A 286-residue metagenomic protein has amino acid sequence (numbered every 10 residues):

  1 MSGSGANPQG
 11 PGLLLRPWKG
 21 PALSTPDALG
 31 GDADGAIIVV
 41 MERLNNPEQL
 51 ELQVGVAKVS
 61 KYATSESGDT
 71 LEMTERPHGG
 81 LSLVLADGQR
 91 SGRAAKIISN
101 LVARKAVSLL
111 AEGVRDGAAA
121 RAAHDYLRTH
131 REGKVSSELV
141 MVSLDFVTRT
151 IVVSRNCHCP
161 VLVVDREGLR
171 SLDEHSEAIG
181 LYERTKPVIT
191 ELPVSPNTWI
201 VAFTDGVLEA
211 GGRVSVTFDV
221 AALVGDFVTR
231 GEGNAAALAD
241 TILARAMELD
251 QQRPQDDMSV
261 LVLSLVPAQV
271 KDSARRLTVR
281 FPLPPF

Functional and structural regions predicted by a protein language model:
M1-S2, A6, L15-A33, K96-R166 (+2 more regions): Catalytic core of PPM/PP2C metal-dependent serine/threonine phosphatase domains
L23, D32-Q49, Q251-D257, L265 (+1 more regions): Flexible, glycine-/charge-rich segments associated with ATP-binding catalytic modules
P26, S91-E112, W199-D250, Q269 (+1 more regions): Active-site-proximal, acidic helix/loop segment immediately C-terminal to a metal-coordinating Asp/Glu
R43, P47-G68, H124-H130, C157-L192 (+5 more regions): PP2C/PPM family metal-dependent serine/threonine protein phosphatase catalytic domain, recognizing the conserved
T64-L81, S136-L139, L172-T217, Q252: Acidic loop->beta-strand submotif enriched in PP2C/PPM serine/threonine phosphatases
D87-G88, H158, F203-G206, D257: DG-centered beta-turn motif at the end of beta-strands
G88-G92, R128: A short glycine/serine-rich beta->alpha loop
